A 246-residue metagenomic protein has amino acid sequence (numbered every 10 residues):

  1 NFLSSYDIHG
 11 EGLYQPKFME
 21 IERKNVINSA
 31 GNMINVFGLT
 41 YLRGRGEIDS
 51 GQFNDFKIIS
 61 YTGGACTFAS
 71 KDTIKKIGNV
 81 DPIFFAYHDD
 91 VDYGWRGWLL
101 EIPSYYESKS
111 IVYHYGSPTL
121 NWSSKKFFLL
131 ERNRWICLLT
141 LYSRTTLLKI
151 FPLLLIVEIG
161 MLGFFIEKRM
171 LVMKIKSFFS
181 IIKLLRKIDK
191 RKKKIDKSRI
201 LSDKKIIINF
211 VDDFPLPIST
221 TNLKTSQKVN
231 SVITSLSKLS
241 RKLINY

Functional and structural regions predicted by a protein language model:
N1-L39: Conserved donor NDP-sugar-binding/catalytic core segment of glycosyltransferases
Q15, L42, Y106-S108: Hydrophobic residues in well-ordered beta-strands that form the structural core
I27, V36-Y41, E47-D72, V91 (+1 more regions): A recurrent flexible, glycine/aromatic-enriched loop bordering the glycosyltransferase active site that acts as
S60-I111: A short, conserved alpha-helix in the catalytic core of glycosyltransferases
L100-I208, N230: Active-site-adjacent helix/loop segment of glycosyltransferases that harbors family-specific signature motifs
I206-V229: An extracytoplasmic/periplasmic, membrane-proximal ligand-sensing/linker region
N222-Y246: C-terminal non-catalytic accessory extensions
